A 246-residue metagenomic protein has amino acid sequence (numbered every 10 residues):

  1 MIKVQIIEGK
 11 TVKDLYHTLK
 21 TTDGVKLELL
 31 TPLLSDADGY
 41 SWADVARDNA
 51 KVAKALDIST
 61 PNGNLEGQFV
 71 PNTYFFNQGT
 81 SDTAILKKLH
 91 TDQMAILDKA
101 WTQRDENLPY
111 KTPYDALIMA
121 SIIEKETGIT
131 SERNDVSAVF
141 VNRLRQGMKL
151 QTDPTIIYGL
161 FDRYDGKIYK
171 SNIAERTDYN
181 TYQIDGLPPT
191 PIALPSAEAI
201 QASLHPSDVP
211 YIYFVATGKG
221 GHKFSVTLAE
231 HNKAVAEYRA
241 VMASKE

Functional and structural regions predicted by a protein language model:
M1-Q151, P195-E198, A202-P210, G218-E246: Conserved catalytic or metal-liganding residues and their short signature motifs at active sites of enzymes
N49-A50, I58, R163-G166, I173-R176 (+2 more regions): Short linear motifs in intrinsically disordered/low-complexity regions
F75-N77, I157-G159, N180, F214-A216: Residues in well-ordered beta-strands of folded domains
A116-L117, T177-T181, Y213-F214: Short acidic (Asp/Glu) and glycine-rich catalytic loops that position anionic groups and cofactors
T130-D178, Q183: Small-residue-rich helix-loop
I168-T177, Q201-I212: Short glycine/proline-rich, acidic loop/turn segments that cap or connect secondary-structure elements
Q183-P188, I192-Q201: Mature hydrolase/peptidase catalytic cores and their serpin-fold inhibitory cores, especially in secreted
